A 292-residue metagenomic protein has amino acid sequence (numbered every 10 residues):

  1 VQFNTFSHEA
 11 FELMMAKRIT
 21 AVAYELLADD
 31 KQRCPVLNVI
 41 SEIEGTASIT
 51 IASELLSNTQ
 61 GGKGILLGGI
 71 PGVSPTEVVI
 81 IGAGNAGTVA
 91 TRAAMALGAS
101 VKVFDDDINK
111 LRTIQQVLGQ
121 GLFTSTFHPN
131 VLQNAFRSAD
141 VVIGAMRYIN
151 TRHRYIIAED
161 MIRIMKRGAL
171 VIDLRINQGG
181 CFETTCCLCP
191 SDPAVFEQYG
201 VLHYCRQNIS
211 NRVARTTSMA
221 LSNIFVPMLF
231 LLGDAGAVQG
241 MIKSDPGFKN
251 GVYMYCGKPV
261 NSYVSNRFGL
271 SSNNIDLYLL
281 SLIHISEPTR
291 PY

Functional and structural regions predicted by a protein language model:
V1-P35: Hydrophobic alpha-helical hairpins/lids featuring a short glycine-rich hinge
V1-Q2, M146, L174-R175, R206 (+1 more regions): Glycine-rich, N-terminal phosphate-binding loop of Rossmann-like dinucleotide-binding domains
T5, I43, G84-N85: Residue-level detector of alpha-helix initiation sites
F11, I49, A90-T91, L111 (+1 more regions): Generic hydrophobic/aromatic pocket-lining and core-packing "Φ" positions
E25-I51, L55-L67, I176, G180-L282: Adenosine-phosphate binding glycine-rich loop
G61-G144: Glycine-rich phosphate/diphosphate-binding loop of Rossmann-like nucleotide-binding domains
Q116-G200: Rossmann-like adenosine-cofactor binding region
I283-Y292: Single conserved hydrophobic/aromatic residue that forms the stacking wall/gate of nucleotide- or nucleobase-binding
